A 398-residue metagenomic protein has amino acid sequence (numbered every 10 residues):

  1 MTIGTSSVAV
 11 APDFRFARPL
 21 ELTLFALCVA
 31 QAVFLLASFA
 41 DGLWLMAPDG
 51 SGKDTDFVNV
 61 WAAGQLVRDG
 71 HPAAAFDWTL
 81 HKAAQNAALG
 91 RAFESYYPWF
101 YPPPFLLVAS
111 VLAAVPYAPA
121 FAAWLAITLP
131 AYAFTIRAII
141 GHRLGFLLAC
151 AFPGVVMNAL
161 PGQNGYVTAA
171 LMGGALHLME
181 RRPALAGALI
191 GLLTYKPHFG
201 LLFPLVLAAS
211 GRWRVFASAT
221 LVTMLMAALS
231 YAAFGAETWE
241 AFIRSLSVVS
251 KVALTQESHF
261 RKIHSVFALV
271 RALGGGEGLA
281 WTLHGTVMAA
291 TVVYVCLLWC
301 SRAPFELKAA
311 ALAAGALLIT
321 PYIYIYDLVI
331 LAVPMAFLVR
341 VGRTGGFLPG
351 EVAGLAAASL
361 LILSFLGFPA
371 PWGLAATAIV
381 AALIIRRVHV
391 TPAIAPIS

Functional and structural regions predicted by a protein language model:
T2-L185, L207-P334, V339-V341, A393-S398: Primarily membrane-embedded glycan-assembly and transfer machineries that use lipid-linked glycans
A11, L192, A280, A382-L383: General helical secondary-structure elements
A184-A208, L312-I319, A357-I362: Membrane-interface alpha helices of multi-pass inner-membrane proteins
Y195-H198, L225-S230, E351-A353: Membrane-embedded alpha-helical segments of transport systems, primarily multispan ion/solute transporters
V339-S398: Aromatic-enriched
